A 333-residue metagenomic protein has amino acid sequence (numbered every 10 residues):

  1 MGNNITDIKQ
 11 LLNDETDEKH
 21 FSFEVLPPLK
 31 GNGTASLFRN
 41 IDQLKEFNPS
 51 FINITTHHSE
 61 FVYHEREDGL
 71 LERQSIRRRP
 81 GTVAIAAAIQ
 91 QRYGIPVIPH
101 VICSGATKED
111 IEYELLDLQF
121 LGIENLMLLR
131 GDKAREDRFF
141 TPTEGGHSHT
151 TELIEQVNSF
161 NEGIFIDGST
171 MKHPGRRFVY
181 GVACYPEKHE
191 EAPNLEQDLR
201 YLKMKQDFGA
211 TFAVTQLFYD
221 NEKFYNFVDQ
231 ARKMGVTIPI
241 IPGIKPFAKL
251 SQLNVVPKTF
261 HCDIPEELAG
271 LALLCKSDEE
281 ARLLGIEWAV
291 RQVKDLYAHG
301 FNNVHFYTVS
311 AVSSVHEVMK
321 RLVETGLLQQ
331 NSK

Functional and structural regions predicted by a protein language model:
N3-N13, A35-S50, H57-Y93: Glycine-rich, positively charged N-terminal anion/phosphate-binding segment
L11, G131, E144-R177, V182-A192 (+4 more regions): Active-site pocket-lining/capping segments in soluble small-molecule metabolic enzymes
E24, I52, L118, K205 (+3 more regions): Conserved, mostly hydrophobic/aromatic
P28, S50-P80, K133-G145, A210-N226 (+1 more regions): Glycine-rich, proline-tolerant flexible connector loops at the mouths of alpha/beta enzymes
N32-L44, K108-L115, P193-M204, G285-D295: Short, acidic/polar
T107-F120, Q197-Y201, N226-D229, K249-V255 (+1 more regions): Catalytic cores of alpha/beta
K108-Q156: Flexible, glycine-rich active-site loops centered on histidine and acidic residues that chelate a metal or position
